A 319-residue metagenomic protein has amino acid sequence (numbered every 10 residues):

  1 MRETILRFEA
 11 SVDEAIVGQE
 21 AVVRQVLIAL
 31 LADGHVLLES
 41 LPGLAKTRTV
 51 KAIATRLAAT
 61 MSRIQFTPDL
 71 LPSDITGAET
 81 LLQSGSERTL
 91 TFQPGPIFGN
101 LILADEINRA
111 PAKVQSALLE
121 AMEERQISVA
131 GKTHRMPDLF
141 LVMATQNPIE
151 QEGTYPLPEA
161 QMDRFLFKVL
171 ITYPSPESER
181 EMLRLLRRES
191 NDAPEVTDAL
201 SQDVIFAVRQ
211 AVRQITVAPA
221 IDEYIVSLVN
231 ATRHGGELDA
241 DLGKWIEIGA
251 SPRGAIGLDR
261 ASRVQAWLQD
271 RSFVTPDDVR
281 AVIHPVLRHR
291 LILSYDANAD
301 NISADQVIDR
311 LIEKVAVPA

Functional and structural regions predicted by a protein language model:
R2-L44: Pre-Walker A (pre-P-loop) alpha-helix and adjacent loop at the N terminus of AAA/AAA+ ATPase modules, a conserved
Q25-I28, L82-L103: Conserved alpha-helical scaffold flanking the Walker A/P-loop in AAA+ ATPase domains
L30-P68: Walker A/P-loop
V36, I102, F140: Conserved beta-strand position immediately N-terminal to the Walker
S40, D105-E106, A117: Walker B catalytic acidic pair
L82-S86, A110, V114, M122-I215 (+1 more regions): Canonical AAA+ ATPase core
A193-H234, A240-A255: Conserved AAA+ ATPase small/helical "lid" subdomain
H234-A319: C-terminal engagement/docking regions of AAA+ P-loop ATPases
